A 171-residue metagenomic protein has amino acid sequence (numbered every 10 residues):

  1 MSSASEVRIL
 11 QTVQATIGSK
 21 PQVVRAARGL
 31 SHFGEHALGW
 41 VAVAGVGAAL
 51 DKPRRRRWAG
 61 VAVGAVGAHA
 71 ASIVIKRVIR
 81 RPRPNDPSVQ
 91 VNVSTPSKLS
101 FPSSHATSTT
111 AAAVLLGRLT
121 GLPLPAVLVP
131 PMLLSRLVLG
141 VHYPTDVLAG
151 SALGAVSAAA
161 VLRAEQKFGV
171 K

Functional and structural regions predicted by a protein language model:
M1-L38, S72-K98: N-terminal transmembrane-helix/juxtamembrane module of multi-pass inner/ER membrane proteins
Q14, G47, S72-R80, G117 (+1 more regions): Membrane-water interface at transmembrane helix exits
A37, V41, V61, A65-H69 (+2 more regions): Alpha-helical transmembrane spans of integral membrane proteins, capturing the lipid-embedded, hydrophobic core of TM
G47-A70: Interfacial segments of alpha-helical transmembrane regions
A62-V78, P123-R136: Small-polar-interrupted transmembrane alpha-helices in polytopic inner-membrane proteins
S88-K171: Membrane-embedded catalytic cores of phosphoryl/pyrophosphoryl-handling enzymes
